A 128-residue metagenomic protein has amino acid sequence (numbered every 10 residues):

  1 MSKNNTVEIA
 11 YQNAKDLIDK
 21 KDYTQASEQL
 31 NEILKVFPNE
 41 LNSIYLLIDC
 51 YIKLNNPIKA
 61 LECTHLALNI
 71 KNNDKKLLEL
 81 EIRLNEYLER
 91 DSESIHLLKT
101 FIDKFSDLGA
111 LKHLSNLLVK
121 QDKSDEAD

Functional and structural regions predicted by a protein language model:
N5-V36: Alpha-helical segment of the N-proximal tetratricopeptide repeat
E8, N42, K76, G109-A110: Start-of-helix register in tetratricopeptide repeats
D19-K20, K53-L54, Y87, K120: Register position in tetratricopeptide repeats
P38, N72, F105-S106: Short coil turns that delineate tetratricopeptide repeat
